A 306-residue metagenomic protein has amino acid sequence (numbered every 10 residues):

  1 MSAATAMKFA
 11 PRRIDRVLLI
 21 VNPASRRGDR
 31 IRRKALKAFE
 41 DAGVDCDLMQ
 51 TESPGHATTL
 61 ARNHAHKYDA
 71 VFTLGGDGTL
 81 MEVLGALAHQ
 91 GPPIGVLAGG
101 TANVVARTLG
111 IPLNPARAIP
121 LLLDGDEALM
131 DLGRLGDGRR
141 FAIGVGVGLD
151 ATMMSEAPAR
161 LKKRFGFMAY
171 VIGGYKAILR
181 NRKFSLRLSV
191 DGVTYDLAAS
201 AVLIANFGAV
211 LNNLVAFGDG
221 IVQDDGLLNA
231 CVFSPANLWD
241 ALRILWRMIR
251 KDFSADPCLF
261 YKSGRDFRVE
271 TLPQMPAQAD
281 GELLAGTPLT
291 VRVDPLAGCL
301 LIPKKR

Functional and structural regions predicted by a protein language model:
M1-V71: ATP/NTP phosphate-donor binding region
A4, V190, V222, V232-R306: ATP/nucleoside-binding phosphotransfer catalytic cores, i.e., glycine-rich phosphate-binding loops
I20, R30, A42, T51 (+2 more regions): Catalytic core of DAGKc-family lipid kinases
T73-G78: N-terminal glycine-rich "phosphate-gripper" loop used for MgATP/nucleotide binding and carboxylate activation
T79-Q90: Short Gly/Thr/Asp-enriched flexible loops that form oxyanion-binding sites at enzyme active sites
G146, L203-D219, L283: Glycine-rich phosphate/pyrophosphate-binding beta-alpha loops
L161-M168, V210-N213, D219-W239: Gly/Ser/Thr-rich active-site loops/lids in small-molecule metabolic enzymes that frequently grip phosphoryl groups
R182-F184, A198-S200, D224-N229, S263-F267: A generic structural signal for short beta-strands and their flanking turns/coil linkers
